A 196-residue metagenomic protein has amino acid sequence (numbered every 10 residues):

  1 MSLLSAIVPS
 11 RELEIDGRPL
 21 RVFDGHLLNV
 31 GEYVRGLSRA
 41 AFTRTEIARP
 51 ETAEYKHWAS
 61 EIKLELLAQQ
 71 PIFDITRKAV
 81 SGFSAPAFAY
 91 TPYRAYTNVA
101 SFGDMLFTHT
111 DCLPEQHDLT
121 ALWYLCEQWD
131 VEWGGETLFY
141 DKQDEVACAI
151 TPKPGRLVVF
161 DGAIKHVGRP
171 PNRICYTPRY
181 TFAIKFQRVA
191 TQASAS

Functional and structural regions predicted by a protein language model:
M1-F88: Non-heme Fe(II)/2-oxoglutarate
S81-A195: Catalytic core of non-heme Fe(II) oxygenases with the double-stranded beta-helix
